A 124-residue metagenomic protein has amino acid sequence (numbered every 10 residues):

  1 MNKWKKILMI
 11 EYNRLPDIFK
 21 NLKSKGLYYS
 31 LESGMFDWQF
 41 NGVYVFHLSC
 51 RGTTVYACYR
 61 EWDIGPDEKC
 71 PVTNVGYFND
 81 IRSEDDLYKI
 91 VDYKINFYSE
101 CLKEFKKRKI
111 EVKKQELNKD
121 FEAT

Functional and structural regions predicted by a protein language model:
M1, I95, C101-E111: N-terminal Sec-dependent export signals
M1-F40: Negatively charged, low-complexity tracts enriched in Asp/Glu with abundant Ser/Thr
K5, Y12, P16-K23, Y88 (+3 more regions): Residue-level detector of alpha-helical secondary structure
P16, K23, E32-S33, F40 (+5 more regions): Generic alpha-helical secondary structure signal
I18, L27-Y28, M35, Q39 (+5 more regions): Intrinsic disorder/low-structure terminal segments
D37-F97: Intrinsically disordered, low-complexity regulatory segments enriched in Ser/Thr/Pro and charged residues
E104-T124: Short acidic, low-complexity intrinsically disordered linear motifs used for protein-protein interactions
